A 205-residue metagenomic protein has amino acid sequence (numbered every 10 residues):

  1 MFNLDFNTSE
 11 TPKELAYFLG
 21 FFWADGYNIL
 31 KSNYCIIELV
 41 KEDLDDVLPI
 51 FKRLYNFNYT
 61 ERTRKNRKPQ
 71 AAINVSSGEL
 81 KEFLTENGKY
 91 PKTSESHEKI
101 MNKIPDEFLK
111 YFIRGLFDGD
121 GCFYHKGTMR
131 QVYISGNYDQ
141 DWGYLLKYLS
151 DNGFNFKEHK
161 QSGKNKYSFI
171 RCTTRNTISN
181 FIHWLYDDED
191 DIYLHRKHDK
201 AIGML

Functional and structural regions predicted by a protein language model:
M1-L205: Internal intein/HINT superfamily modules and their associated LAGLIDADG
